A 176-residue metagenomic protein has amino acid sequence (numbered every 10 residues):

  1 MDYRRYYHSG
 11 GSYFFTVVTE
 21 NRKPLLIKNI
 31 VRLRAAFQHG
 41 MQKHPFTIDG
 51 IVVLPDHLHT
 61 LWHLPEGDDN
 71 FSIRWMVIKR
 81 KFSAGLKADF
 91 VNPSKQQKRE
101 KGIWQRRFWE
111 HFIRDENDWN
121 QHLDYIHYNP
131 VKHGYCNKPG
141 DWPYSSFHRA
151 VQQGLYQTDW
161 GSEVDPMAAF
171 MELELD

Functional and structural regions predicted by a protein language model:
M1-D176: Short catalytic/metal-binding and nucleic-acid-binding patches
